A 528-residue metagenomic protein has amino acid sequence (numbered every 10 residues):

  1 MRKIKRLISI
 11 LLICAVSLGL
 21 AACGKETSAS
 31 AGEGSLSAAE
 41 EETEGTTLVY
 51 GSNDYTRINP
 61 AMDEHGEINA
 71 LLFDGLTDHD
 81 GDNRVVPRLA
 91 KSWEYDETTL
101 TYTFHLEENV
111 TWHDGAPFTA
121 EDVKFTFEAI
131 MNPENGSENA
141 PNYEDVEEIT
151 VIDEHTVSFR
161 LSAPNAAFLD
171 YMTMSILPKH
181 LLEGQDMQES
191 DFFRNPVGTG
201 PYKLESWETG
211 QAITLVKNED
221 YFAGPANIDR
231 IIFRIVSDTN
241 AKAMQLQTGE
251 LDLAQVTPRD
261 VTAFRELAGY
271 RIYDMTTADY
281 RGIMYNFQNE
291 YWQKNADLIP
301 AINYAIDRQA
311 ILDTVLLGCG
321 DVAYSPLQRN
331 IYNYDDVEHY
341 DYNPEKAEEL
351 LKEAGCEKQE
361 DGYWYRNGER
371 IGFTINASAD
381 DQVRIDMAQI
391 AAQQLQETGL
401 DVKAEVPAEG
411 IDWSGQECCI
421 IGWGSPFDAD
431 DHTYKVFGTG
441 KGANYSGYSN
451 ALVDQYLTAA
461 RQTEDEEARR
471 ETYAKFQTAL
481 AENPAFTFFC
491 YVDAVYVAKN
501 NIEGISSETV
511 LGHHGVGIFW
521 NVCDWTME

Functional and structural regions predicted by a protein language model:
Y50-E97, E128, V197: N-terminal lobe/hinge region of extracytoplasmic solute-binding protein
D80-R84, T173-A226, R230, P344-E345 (+2 more regions): Gly/Pro-rich hinge or "lid" segments in bacterial periplasmic/extracellular proteins
K91-G136, S158, W292: Aromatic- and charge-enriched surface segment that lines or borders ligand/interaction sites
E94, T98, A140-L182: Surface-exposed binding/hinge segments that line and control ligand-binding clefts or catalytic entry sites
E107, V216-E219, T277-A301, A305 (+3 more regions): A bilobed periplasmic-binding-protein/Venus flytrap-type ligand-binding module shared by bacterial periplasmic
E208, A305-D335, V383-A392, W413-E528: Detector for C-terminal structural segments
N218-F264, A392, D401-K403: Ligand-site clamp/hinge motif
K294-I390, K475: Append "and occasionally in soluble cytosolic enzymes with long acidic Gly/Pro-rich linkers
